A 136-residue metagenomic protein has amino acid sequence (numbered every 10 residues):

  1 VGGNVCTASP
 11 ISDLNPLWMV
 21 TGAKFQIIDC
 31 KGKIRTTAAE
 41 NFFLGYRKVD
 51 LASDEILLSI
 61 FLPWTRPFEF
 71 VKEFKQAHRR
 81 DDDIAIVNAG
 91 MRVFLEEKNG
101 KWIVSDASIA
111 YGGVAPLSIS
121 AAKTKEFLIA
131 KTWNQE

Functional and structural regions predicted by a protein language model:
V1-E136: C-terminal structural segment of proteins
